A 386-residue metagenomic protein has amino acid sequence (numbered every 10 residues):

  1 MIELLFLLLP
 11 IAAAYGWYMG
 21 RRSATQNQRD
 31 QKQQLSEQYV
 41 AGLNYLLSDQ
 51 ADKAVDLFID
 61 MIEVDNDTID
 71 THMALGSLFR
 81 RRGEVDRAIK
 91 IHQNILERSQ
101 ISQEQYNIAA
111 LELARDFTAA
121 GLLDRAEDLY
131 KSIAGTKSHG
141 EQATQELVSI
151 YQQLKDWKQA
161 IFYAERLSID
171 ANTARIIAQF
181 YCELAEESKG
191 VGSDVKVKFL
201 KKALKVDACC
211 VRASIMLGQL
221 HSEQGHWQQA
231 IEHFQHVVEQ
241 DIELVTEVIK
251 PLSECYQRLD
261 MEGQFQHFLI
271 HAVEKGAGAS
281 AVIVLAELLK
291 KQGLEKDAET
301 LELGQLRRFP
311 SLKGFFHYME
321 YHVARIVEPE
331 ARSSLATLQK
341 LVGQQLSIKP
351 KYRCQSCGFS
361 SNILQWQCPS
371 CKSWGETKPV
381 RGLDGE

Functional and structural regions predicted by a protein language model:
M1-Q33, D128, S132-T136, E141-Q145 (+5 more regions): Long, contiguous interaction/recruitment modules in multidomain scaffold/adaptor proteins
Q31-D67, A74, R80-E84, K90 (+3 more regions): Alpha-helical segment of the N-proximal tetratricopeptide repeat
S36, D70, E104-I108, Q142 (+5 more regions): Start-of-helix register in tetratricopeptide repeats
A41, L75, L113, L147 (+7 more regions): Structural register within alpha-helical repeat arrays
Y45, F79, F117, Y151 (+6 more regions): Residue at a conserved register position within TPR or TPR-like alpha-solenoid repeats
A51-D52, V85, L123, W157 (+5 more regions): TPR-repeat structural position
A54, A88, A126, A160 (+4 more regions): Single-residue signature of alpha-solenoid repeat helices
N66, Q100, E104, S138 (+5 more regions): Short coil turns that delineate tetratricopeptide repeat
